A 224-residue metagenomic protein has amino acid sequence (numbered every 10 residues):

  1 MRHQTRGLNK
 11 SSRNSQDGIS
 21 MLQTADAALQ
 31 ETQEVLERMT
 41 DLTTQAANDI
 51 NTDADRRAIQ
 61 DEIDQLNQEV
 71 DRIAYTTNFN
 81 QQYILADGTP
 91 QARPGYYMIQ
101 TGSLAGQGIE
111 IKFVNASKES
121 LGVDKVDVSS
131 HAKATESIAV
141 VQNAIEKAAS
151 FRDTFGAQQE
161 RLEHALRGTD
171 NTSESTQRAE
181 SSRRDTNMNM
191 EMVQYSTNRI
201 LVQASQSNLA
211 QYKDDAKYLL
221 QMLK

Functional and structural regions predicted by a protein language model:
M1-K224: Primary detection of the long, small/polar-rich alpha-helical "axial" segments characteristic of bacterial flagellar
